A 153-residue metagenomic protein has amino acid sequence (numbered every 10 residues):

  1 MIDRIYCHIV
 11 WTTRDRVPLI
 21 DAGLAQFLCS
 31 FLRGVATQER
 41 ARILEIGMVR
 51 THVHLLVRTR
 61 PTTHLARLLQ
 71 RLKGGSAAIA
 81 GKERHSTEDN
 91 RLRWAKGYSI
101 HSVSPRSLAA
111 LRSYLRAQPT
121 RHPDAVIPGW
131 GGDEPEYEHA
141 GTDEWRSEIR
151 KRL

Functional and structural regions predicted by a protein language model:
M1-L153: Basic nucleic-acid-binding interfaces
